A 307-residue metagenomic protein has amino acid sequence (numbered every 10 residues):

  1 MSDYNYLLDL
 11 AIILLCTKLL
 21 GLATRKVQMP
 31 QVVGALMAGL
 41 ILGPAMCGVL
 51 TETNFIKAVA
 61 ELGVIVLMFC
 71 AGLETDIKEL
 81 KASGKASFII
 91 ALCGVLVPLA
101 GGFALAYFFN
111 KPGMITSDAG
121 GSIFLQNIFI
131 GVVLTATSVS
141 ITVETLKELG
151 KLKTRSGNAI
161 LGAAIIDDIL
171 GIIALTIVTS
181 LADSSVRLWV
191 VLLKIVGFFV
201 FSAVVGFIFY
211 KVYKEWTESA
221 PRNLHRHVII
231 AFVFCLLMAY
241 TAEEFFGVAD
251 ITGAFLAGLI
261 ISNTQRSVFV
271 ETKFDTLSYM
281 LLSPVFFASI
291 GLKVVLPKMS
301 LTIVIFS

Functional and structural regions predicted by a protein language model:
M1-I12, E52-F69, G120-T137, L192-V204 (+2 more regions): Structural signature of hydrophobic alpha-helical transmembrane segments
N5-G21, D76-G113, L125, V186-V205 (+1 more regions): Entry/N-cap segments of selected transmembrane alpha helices and their immediately preceding amphipathic helices
L10-A11, K18-L19, I169-F269, T276-L281 (+1 more regions): Core mid-bundle transmembrane helix pairs that form the ion/substrate translocation pathway in diverse multi-pass
T24-M29, V49-A58, E74-I90, A119 (+5 more regions): Interfacial helix-loop-helix linkers and transmembrane-helix boundary segments in multi-pass membrane proteins
A35-P44, I89-A104, G162-T176, L224-Y240 (+1 more regions): Small-residue-rich segments of transmembrane alpha-helices in multi-pass membrane proteins, especially helix faces
A38, V64-M68, P98-A106, N110 (+5 more regions): Alpha-helical transmembrane segments and their lipid-water interface positions in multi-pass membrane proteins
A38-L42, K57-S83, T179, D183 (+3 more regions): Hydrophobic transmembrane alpha-helices of secondary-active transporters and Na+-translocating membrane complexes
L67, A71-T75, V97, G101 (+2 more regions): Short helical (or helix-break) motifs at transmembrane helix termini and adjacent helical loops in multi-pass membrane
